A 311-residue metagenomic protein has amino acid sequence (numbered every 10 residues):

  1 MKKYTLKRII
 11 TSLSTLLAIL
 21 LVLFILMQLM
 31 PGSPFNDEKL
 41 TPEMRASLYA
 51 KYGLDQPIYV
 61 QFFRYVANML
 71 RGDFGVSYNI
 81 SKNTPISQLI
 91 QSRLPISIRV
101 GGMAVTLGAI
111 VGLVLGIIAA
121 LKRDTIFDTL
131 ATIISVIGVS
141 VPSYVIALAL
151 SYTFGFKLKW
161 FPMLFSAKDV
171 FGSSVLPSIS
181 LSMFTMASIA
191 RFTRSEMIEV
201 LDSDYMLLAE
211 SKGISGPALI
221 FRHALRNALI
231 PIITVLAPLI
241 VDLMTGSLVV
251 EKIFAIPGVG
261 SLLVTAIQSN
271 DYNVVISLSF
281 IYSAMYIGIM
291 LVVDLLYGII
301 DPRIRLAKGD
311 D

Functional and structural regions predicted by a protein language model:
K2-K3, I90, L94-F127, S143 (+1 more regions): Alpha-helical transmembrane segments of integral membrane proteins, especially multi-pass inner/plasma-membrane
L6-T15: N-terminal signal-anchor/signal peptide hydrophobic helix marking the start of the first transmembrane segment
T15-R64, N79-S81, L158-L176: Hydrophobic alpha-helical transmembrane segments of membrane transport/permease proteins and related membrane-embedded
I19, L23-M27, A147, S151 (+6 more regions): Juxtamembrane/transmembrane-helix interface segments of polytopic membrane transporters
L23-L29, Y65-A67, I133-P162, S180-F184: Membrane-water interface segments at the C-terminal ends of transmembrane alpha-helices in multi-pass inner-membrane
N36-E38, V60, G75-Y78, I146-L148 (+4 more regions): Short, hydrophobic secondary-structure boundary micro-motifs
D55-L113: An internal, D/E-rich "acidic patch" concept
D128-T132: Short coil-to-beta transitions that initiate beta-strands within beta-rich domains
